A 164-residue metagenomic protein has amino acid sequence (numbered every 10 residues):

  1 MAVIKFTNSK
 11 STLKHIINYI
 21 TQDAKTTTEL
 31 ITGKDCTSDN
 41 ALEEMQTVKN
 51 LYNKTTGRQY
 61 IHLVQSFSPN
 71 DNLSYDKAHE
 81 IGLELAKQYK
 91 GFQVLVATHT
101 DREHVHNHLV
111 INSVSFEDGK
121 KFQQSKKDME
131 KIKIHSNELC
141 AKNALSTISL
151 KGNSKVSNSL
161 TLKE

Functional and structural regions predicted by a protein language model:
M1-E164: N-terminal nicking endonuclease/strand-transfer module with a His-rich metal-binding environment and a catalytic Tyr
